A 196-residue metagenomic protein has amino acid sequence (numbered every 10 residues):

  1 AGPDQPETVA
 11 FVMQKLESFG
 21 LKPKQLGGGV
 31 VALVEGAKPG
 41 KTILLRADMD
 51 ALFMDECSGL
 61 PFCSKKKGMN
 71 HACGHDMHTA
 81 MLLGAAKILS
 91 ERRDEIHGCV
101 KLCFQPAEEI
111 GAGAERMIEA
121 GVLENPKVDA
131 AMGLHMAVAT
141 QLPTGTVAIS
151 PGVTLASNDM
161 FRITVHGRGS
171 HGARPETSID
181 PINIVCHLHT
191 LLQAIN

Functional and structural regions predicted by a protein language model:
A1-H71, A80-H97: Acidic/His- and Gly-rich active-site-bordering loop/insert found across diverse amide/peptide-bond hydrolases
V30, L52-M54, L60-N70, M77 (+1 more regions): Histidine/acidic-residue-rich, glycine-tolerant segments that coordinate divalent metal ions
